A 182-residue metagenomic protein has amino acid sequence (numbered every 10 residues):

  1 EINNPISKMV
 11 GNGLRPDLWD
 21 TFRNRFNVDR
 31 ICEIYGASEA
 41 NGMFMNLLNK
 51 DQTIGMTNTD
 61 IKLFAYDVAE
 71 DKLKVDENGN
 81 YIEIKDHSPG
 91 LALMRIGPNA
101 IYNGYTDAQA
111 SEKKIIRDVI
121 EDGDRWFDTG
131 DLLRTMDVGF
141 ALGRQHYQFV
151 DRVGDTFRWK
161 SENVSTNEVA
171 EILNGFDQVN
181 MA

Functional and structural regions predicted by a protein language model:
E1, L18-W19, N78-N80, I120-E121 (+2 more regions): A generic local structural motif
E1-V68, Y81, I101-Y102, Q109: Gly/Ser/Thr-rich phosphate-binding loop
N4, F26-D29, H87, F127 (+1 more regions): Structured loop/turn residues at beta-strand edges in well-structured enzyme cores
I6, N58, P89-G90, R144 (+2 more regions): Active-site lining segments that contact anionic ligands and/or coordinate catalytic metals
V10-G11, L93, D151: Short beta-strand segments
P16, I54-N58, D86, Y105 (+2 more regions): Electropositive phosphate-/nucleotide-binding environments in soluble metabolic enzymes
G36, I96-K113, R117-A182: AMP-binding/adenylate-forming catalytic core of the ANL superfamily
K62-L93, I101-G104, D137-R144: Conserved beta-loop-beta connector loops within the AMP-binding
